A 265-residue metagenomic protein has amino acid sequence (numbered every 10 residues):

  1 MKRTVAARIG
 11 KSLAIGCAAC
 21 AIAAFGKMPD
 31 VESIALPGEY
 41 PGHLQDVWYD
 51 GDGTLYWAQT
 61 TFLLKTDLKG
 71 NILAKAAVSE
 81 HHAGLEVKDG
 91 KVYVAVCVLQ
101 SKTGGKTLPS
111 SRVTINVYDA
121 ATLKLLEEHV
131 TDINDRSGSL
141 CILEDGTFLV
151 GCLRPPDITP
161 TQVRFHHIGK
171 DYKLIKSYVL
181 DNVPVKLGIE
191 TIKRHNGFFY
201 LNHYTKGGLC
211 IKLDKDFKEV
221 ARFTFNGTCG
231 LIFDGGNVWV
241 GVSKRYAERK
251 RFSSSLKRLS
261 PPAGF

Functional and structural regions predicted by a protein language model:
D30-G38, G70-A76, K124-V130, K173-V183 (+1 more regions): A short beta-strand motif characteristic of beta-propeller blades
I34-T61, H81-G84: Beta-strand-rich domains and repeat architectures in extracellular enzymes and scaffolds, especially beta-propellers
Q45-V47, G84, S139, I189-T191 (+1 more regions): Conserved beta-strand position repeated once per blade in WD40 beta-propeller domains
Y49-D52, V87-G90, I142-D145, R194-N196 (+1 more regions): Residue-level detector of Asp-centered blade-edge/turn motifs that repeat once per structural unit in beta-propeller
T54-Y56, V92-Y93, F148-V150, F199-N202 (+1 more regions): Conserved beta-propeller blade signature
W57-A58, S101-V113, P156-Q162, Y204-K206 (+1 more regions): Short, solvent-exposed loop/turn segments at conserved positions within beta-propeller repeat blades
N71-G105, V113: Blade-loop segments of beta-propeller domains
E219-D234: Conserved blade-ending motifs and adjacent loop-strand segments that build the rim/top face of beta-propeller domains
